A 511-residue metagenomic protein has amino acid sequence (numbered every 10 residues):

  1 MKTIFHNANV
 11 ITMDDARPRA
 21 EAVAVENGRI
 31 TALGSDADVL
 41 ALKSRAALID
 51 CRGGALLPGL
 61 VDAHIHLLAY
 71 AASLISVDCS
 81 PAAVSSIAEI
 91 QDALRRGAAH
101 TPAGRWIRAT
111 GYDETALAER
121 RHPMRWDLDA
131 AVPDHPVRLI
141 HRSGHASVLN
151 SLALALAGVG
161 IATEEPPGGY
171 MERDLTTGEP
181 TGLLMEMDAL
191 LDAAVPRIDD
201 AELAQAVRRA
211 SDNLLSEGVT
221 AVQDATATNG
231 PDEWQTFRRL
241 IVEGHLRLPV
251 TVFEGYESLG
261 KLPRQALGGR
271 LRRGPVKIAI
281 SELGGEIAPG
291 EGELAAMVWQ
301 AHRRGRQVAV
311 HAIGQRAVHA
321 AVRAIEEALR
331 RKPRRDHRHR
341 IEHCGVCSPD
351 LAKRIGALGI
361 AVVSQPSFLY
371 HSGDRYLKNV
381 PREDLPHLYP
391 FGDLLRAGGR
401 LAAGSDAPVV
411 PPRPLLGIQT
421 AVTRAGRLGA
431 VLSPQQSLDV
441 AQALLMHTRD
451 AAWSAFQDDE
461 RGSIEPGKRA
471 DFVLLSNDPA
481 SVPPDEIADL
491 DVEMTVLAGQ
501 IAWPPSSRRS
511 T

Functional and structural regions predicted by a protein language model:
K2-N7, I11, D15-L259, V276-I313 (+7 more regions): Divalent metal-binding segments
V23, M171-R173, V492-W503: Active-site and channel-lining beta-strand-loop segments that bind or position nucleotide-derived/phosphorylated
I30, D38, G54, E114 (+16 more regions): Short, glycine-/Ser/Thr-/acidic-enriched flexible segments
A32-L33, A109, F472-L475, P504: A generic structural signal for residues embedded in beta-strands
H66, G268-S281, I360-Y370: Non-cysteine beta-strand/loop elements that form the S-adenosyl-L-methionine
L240-E243, L262-L271, R334, I355-A357: Acidic (Asp/Glu)-rich catalytic clusters
P249-L271, V410: Glycine-rich, aromatic-flanked loop segments that form ligand/cofactor-binding clefts across common enzyme folds
V298-A309, R316-H339, H343-C344, P349-K353 (+3 more regions): His/Asp/Glu-enriched, well-ordered alpha-helical/loop segment that forms or immediately abuts the divalent-metal
